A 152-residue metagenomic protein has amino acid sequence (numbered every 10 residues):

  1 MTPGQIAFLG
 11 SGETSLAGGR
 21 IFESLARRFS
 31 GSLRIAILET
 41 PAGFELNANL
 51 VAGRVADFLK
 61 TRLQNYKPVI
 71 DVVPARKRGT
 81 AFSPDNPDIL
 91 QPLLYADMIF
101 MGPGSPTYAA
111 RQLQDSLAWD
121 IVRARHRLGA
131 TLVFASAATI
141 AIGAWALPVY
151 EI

Functional and structural regions predicted by a protein language model:
M1-Y108: Extended, subdomain-level signal for the structured scaffold at the beginning of enzyme domains
S105, A110-I152: Class I SAM-dependent methyltransferase SAM-binding "motif I" and its flanking Rossmann-like core
